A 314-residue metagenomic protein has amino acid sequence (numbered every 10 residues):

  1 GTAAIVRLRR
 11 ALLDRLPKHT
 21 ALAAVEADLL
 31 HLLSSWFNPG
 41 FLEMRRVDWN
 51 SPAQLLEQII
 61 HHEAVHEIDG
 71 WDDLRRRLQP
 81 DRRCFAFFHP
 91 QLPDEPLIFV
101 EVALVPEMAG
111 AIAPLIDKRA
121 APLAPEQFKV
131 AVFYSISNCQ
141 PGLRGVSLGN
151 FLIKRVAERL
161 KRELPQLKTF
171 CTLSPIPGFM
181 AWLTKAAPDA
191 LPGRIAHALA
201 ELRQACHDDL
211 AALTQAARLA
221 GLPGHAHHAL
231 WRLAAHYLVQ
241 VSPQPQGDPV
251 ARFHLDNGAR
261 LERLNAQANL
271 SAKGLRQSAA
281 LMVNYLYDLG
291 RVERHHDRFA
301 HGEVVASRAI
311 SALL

Functional and structural regions predicted by a protein language model:
G1-L314: Extended, composition-driven regions rather than compact fold-specific motifs
